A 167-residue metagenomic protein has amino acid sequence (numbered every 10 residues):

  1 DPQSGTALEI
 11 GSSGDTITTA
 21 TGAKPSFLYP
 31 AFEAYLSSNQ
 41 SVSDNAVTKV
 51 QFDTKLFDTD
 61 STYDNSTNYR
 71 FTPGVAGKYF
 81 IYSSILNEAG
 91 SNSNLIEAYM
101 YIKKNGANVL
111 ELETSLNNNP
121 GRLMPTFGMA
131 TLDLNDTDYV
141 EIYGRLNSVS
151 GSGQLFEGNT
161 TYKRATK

Functional and structural regions predicted by a protein language model:
D1-F27, S148: Beta-strand-rich receptor-binding modules of extracellular spikes/adhesins
P25-K167: Extracellular jelly-roll beta-sandwich "head" domains, especially the C-terminal globular C1q domain
